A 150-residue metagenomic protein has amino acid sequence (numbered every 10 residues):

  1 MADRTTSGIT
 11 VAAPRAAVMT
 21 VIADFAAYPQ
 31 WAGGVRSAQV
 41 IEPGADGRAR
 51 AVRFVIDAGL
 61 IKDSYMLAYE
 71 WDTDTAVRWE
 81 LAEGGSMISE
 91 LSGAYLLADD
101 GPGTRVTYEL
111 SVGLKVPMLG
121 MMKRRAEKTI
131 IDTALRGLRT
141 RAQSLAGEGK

Functional and structural regions predicted by a protein language model:
M1-G47, E148-K150: Hydrophobic ligand-binding cavity/cleft-lining segments
T6, V106-T107: Hydrophobic residues on conserved beta-strands that form the core of alpha/beta folds
A16-T20, P102, R136, T140: Replace "anionic and nucleotidyl ligands
A26, E127, I131, L135-A146: Short amphipathic alpha-helical signal-transduction/dimerization elements
P29-G33, S37-G44, V55-R105, S111-G113 (+2 more regions): Hydrophobic-ligand binding "helix-grip"
R50-V52: Short, well-structured hydrophobic secondary-structure segments
S111-T133: A short acidic/glycine-rich loop-to-helix N-cap element
